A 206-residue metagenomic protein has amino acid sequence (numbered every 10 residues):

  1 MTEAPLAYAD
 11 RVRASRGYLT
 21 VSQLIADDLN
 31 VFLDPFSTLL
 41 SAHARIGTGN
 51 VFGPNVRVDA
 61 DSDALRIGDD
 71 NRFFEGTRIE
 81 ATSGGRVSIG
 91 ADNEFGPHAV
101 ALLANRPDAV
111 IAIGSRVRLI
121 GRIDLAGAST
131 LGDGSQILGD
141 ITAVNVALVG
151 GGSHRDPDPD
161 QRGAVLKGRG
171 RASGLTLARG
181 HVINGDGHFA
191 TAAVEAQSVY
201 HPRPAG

Functional and structural regions predicted by a protein language model:
M1-D61: Extended, small-residue-rich solenoid/repeat segments and analogous flexible loops that form exposed scaffolds
T2-L29, E75, R86-A91, G96-G206: Glycine-rich hexapeptide-repeat left-handed beta-helix
F36, T48, N55-R57, D69 (+5 more regions): Homeobox/homeodomain signature
L39-L40, A60, T82, R106 (+1 more regions): Short, small/polar residue-rich loop motifs at catalytic or cofactor-binding pockets
P54-R57, D61-V100: A glycine-rich, hydrophobic loop/mini-helix early in the fold
